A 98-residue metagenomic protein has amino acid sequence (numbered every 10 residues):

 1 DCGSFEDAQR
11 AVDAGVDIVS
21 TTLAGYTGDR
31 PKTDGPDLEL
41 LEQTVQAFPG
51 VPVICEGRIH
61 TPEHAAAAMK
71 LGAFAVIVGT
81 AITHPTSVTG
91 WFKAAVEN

Functional and structural regions predicted by a protein language model:
D1-G3, K32-G57, G90-N98: Alpha-helix-loop-beta-strand connector modules within alpha/beta enzyme cores
S4-A14, C55, I59-V78: Catalytic cores of alpha/beta
S4-L40: Glycine/Thr-rich beta-alpha phosphate-binding loop at enzyme active sites
E6, V19, G35-E39, H60-E63 (+3 more regions): Conserved active-site and cofactor/substrate-binding residues in soluble primary-metabolism enzymes
V12, V16-V19, V45, V51-V53 (+3 more regions): Extended aliphatic helical segments
I18-P31, L71-F92: Glycine-rich phosphate-binding active-site loops on the catalytic face of alpha/beta enzymes
S20-T21, E42-A47, M69: A short alpha-helix capping/helix-coil boundary motif
